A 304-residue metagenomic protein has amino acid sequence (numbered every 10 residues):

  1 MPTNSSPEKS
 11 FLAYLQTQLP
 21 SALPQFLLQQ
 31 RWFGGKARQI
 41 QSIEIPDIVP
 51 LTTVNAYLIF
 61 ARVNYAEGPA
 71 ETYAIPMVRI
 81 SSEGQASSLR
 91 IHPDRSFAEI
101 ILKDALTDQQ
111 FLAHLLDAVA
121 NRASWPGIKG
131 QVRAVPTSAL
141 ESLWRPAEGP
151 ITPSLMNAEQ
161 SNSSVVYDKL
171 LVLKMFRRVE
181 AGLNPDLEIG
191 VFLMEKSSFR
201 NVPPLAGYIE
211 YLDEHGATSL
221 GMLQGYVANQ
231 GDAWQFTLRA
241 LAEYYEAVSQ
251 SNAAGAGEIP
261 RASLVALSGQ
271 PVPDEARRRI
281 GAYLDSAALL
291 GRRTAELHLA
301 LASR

Functional and structural regions predicted by a protein language model:
P2-I40: Short Lys/Arg-enriched alpha/beta "domain-start" segment
A37-V49: Charged, amphipathic alpha-helical segments
P46-R304: Conserved ATP-binding subdomain of kinase catalytic cores across diverse folds
